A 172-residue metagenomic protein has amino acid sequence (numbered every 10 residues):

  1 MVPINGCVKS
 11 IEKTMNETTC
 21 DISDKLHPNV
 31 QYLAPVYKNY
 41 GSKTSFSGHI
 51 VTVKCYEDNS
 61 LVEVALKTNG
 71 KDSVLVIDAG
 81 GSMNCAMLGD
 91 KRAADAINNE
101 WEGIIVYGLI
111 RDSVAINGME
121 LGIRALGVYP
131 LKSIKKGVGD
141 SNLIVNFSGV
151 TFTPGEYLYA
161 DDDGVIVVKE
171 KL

Functional and structural regions predicted by a protein language model:
C7-P154, K171-L172: Feature captures the catalytic cores and cofactor-binding loops of soluble hydro-lyases/lyases that act on carboxylate
R92, D163-G164: A generic "binding-loop/recognition-motif" signal
G164-L172: A short alpha/beta connector and helix-capping loop motif
